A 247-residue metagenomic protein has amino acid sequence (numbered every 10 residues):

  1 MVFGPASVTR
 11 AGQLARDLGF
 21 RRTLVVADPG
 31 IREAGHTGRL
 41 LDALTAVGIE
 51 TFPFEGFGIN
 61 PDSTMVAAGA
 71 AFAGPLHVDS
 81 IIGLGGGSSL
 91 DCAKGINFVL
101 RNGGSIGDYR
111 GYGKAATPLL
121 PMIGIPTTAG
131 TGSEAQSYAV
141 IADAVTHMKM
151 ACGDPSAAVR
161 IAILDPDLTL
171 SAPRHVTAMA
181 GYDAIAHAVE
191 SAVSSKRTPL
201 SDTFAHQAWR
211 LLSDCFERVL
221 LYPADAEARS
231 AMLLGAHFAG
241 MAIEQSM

Functional and structural regions predicted by a protein language model:
M1-F54: An N-terminal, well-structured beta->alpha segment
F20-R22, V78, V159: Local beta-strand N-terminus motif with an aromatic residue
L24-V25, S80-I82, I123: Conserved beta-strand elements of the Class I
R32-S105, R218-R229: N-terminal small/polar loop signature for handling phosphorylated ligands or for N-terminal nucleophile
R101-P199: A glycine/threonine-rich phosphate-anchoring loop and its flanking beta-alpha core in nucleotide/phosphate-binding
S191-M247: Active-site segments that bind and position negatively charged phosphate/pyrophosphate groups
